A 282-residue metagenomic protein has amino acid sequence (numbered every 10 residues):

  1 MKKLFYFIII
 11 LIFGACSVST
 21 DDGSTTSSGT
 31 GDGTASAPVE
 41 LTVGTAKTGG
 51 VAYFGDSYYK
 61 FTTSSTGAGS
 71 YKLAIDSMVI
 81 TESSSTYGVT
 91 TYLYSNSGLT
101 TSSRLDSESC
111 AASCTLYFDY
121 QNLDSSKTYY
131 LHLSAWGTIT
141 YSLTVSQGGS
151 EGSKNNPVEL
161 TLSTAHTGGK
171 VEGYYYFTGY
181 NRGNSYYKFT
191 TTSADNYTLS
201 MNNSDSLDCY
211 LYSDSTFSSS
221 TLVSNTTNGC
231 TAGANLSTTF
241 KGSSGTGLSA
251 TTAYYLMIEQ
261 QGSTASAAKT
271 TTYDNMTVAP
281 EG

Functional and structural regions predicted by a protein language model:
M1-K2, S17: N-terminal hydrophobic targeting signals that begin at the initiator methionine
K2-I10: Sec-dependent signal peptide recognition, specifically the positively charged N-region followed immediately by
I10-L41, N156-V158: Bacterial Sec-dependent N-terminal signal peptides
V18, G50-T128, L133-T140, Q147 (+2 more regions): Acidic, Ser/Thr/Pro-rich low-complexity intrinsically disordered segments
P38, T42-G44, F61, T161-S163: Tandem-repeat architecture and repeat-register "anchor" residues
T45-A52, S163-K170: Short, solvent-exposed loop/edge segments of extracellular or virion-exposed proteins
S146-G152: Short domain-boundary/entry signatures in modular proteins, especially in secreted/extracellular architectures
